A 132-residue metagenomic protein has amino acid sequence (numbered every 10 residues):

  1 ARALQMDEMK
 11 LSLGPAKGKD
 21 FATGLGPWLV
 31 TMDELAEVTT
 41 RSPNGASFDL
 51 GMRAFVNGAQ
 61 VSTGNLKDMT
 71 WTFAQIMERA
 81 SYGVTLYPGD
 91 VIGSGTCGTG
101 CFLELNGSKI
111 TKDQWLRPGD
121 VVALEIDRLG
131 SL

Functional and structural regions predicted by a protein language model:
A1, C97-C101, D127-S131: Short, charged beta-turn/beta-strand-edge "cap" motif at the junction between a beta-strand and an adjacent loop
A1-M77, G83, D113, V121: Glycine-enriched loop-and-adjacent helix/strand subsegments that border the catalytic/binding cleft of enzyme cores
W28-V30, T99-E104, A123: Short, electropositive, low-hydrophobicity segments enriched in small/polar residues
S62-N65, P88, E104: Extended hydrophobic-aromatic, low-complexity segments
T72-V84, G93-R117: A conserved acidic, glycine/proline-rich C-terminal tail/linker
